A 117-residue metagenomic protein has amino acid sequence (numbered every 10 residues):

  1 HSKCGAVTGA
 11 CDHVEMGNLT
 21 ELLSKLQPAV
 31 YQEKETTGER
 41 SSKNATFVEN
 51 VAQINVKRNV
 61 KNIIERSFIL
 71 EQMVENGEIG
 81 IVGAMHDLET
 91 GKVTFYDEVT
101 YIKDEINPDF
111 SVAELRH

Functional and structural regions predicted by a protein language model:
K3-H117: Divalent-metal-activated hydrolytic enzyme cores
